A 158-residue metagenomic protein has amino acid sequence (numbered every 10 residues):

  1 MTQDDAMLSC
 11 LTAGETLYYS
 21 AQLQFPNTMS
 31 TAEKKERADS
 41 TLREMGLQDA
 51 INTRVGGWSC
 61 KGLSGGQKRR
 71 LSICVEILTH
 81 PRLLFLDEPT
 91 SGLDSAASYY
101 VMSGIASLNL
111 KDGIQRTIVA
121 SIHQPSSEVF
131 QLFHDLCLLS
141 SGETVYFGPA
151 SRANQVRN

Functional and structural regions predicted by a protein language model:
M1-D4, S9-P26, E33, R37: Q-loop/switch helix immediately C-terminal to the Walker
Y18, E33-T53: Conserved ABC ATPase "signature" region
L47, T53-L71, S95: ABC ATPase nucleotide-binding domain "signature motif"
I73-C74, V101: Hydrophobic anchor residue at the start of the ABC signature
E76-L83: A short, proline-enriched helix->beta-strand linker immediately N-terminal to the Walker B motif in ABC-type P-loop
L84-E88: Catalytic Walker B motif of ABC-type/P-loop ATPase nucleotide-binding domains
A96, G104-H123: Conserved catalytic loops of ABC-family nucleotide-binding domains
C137, S141-Y146, S151-R152: Conserved switch/coupling elements of ABC/ABC-like ATPase nucleotide-binding domains
